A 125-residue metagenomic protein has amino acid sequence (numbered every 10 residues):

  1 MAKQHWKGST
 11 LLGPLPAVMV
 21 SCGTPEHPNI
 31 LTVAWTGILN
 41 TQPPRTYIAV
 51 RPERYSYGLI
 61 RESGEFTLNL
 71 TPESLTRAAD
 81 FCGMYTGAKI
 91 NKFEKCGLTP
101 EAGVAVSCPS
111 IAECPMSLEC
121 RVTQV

Functional and structural regions predicted by a protein language model:
M1-V33, G37-V125: Active-site-proximal mixed secondary-structure blocks
